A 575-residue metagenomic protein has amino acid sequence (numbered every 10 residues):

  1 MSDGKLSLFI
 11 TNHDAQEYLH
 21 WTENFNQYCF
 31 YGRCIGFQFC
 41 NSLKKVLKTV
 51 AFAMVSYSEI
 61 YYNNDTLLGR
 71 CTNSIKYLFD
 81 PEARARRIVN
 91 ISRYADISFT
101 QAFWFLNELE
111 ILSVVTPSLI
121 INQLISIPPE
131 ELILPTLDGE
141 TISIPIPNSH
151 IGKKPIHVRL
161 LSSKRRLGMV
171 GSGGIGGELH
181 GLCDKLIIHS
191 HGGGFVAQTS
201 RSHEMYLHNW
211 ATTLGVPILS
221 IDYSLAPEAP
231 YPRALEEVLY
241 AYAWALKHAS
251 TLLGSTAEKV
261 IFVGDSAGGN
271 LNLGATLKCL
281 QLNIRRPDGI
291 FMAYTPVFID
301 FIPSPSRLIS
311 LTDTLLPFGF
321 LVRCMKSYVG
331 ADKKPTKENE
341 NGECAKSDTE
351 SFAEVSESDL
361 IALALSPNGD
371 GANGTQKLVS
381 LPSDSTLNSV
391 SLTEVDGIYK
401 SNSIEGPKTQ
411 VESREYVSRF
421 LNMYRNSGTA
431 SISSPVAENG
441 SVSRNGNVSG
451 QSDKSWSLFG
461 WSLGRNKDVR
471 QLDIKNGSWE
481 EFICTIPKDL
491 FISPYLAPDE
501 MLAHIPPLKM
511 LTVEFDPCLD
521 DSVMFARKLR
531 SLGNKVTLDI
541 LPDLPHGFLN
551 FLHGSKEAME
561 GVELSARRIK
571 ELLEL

Functional and structural regions predicted by a protein language model:
M1-E178, V322, K326, G330-F491 (+4 more regions): Extended, polar/charged low-complexity intrinsically disordered and coiled-coil segments in eukaryotic
K153-T213, W244: Short, surface-exposed "cap/lid" segments of acyl-processing enzymes
H180-L182, T212, G254-T256, M501-H504: Short, flexible hinge/linker loops that cap or flank conserved catalytic cores
C183, S200, E204, Y231 (+6 more regions): Generic preference for well-ordered alpha-helical elements
I188, W210, I221-I299, C324 (+3 more regions): Short strand-loop-helix active-site module centered on a catalytic nucleophile
P232, F301-S306, F551-L552: Short aromatic-enriched loop/helix-cap "lid" or pocket-rim segments at secondary-structure transitions that line
E237-V238, T256, L308-S310, S555-A558: Short, hinge-like loop/turn segments at secondary-structure boundaries
P296-D313: Flexible "cap/lid" loop of the alpha/beta hydrolase fold
